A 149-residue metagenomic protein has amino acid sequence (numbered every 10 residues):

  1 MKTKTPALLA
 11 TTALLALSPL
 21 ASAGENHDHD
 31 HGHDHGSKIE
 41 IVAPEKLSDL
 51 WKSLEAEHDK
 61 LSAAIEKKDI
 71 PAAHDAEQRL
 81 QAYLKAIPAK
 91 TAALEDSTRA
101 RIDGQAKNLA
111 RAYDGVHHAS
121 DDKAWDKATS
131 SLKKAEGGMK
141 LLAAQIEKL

Functional and structural regions predicted by a protein language model:
M1-A13: Bacterial N-terminal signal peptides that target proteins for export
G24-A76, K148-L149: Immediate post-signal-peptide N-terminus of mature secreted/exported proteins
S37-S48, D59-K60, A112-L149: C-terminal amphipathic alpha-helix
L50-S53, E57, R79, Y83-A86 (+3 more regions): Amphipathic, well-ordered alpha-helical segments in soluble domains
E66, A92-E95, R99, D121 (+1 more regions): Alpha-helical coiled-coil oligomerization motifs
A73-Q78, R99-K107, D126-G137: Short, charged, amphipathic alpha-helical segments
Y83-D103: Short, solvent-exposed, charged loop/turn and helix-capping segments that join or cap alpha-helices on peripheral
